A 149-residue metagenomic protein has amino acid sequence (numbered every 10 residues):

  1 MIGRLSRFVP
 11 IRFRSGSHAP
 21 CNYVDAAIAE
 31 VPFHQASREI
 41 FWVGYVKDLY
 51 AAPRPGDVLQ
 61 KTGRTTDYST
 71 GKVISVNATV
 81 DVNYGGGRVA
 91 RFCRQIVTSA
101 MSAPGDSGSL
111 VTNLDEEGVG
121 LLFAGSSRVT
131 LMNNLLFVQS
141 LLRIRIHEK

Functional and structural regions predicted by a protein language model:
M1-Q95, S99, T112-V119, F123 (+2 more regions): Serine endopeptidase catalytic core focused on the charge-relay Asp
A103-S107: Short, small/polar residue-rich loop motifs at catalytic or cofactor-binding pockets
S126-S127: A short acidic/small-residue loop/turn micro-motif
L142, E148-K149: Active-site or metal-binding loop neighborhoods of secreted/extracellular toxin and effector enzymes
